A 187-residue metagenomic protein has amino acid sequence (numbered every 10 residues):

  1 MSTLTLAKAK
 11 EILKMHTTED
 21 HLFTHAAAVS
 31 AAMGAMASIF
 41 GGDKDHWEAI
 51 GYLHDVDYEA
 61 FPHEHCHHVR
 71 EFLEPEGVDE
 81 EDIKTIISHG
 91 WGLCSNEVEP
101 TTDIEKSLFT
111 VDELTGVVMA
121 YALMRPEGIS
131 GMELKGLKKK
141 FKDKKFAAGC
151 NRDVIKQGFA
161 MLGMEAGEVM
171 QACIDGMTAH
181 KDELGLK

Functional and structural regions predicted by a protein language model:
M1-D20, A31, V98-E99, S107 (+3 more regions): Metal-centered catalytic cores of metalloenzymes
M1-F61: Acidic/His-rich, divalent-metal-binding segments that scaffold phosphate/diphosphate chemistry
L4, T24-A28, E64, T102 (+3 more regions): Conserved active-site and cofactor/substrate-binding residues in soluble primary-metabolism enzymes
T5, E99-P100, D153, L162: Solvent-exposed alpha-helices and their adjacent loops that cap or buttress functional pockets in soluble metabolic
K10, K14, A27-S30, G34 (+5 more regions): Predominant activation on well-ordered alpha-helical scaffold segments within soluble catalytic domains
H16-T17, M33, A37-F40, E76 (+5 more regions): Structural signal for hydrophobic packing residues in well-ordered secondary-structure cores of soluble enzyme domains
F40-F146, K156: Divalent metal-dependent catalytic cores for phosphoryl transfer on phosphate-bearing substrates
L134-K135, F141-A179, E183-K187: C-terminal binding/interaction regions
